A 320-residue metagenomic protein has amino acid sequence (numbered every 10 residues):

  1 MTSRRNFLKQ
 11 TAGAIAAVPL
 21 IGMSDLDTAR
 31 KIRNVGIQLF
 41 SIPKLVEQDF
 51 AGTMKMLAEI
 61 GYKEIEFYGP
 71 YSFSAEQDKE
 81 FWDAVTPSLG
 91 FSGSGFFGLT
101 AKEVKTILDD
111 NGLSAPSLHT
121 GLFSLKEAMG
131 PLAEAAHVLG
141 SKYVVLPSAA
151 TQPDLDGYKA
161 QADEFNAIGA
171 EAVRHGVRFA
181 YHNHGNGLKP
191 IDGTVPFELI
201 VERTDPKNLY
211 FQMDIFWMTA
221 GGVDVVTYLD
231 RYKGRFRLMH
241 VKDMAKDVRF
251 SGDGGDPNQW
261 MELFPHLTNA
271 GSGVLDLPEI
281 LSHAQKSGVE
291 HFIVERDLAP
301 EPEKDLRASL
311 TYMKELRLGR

Functional and structural regions predicted by a protein language model:
T2-Y143, T311-R320: N-terminal pre-domain/capping segments
T11-G13, V18-P19, S94, N111-Y210 (+1 more regions): Active-site acidic/histidine proton-transfer and metal-coordination neighborhood in alpha/beta enzyme cores
R33-Q38, I65-F67, A115-T120, V144-L146 (+4 more regions): Hydrophobic faces of well-ordered beta-strands that scaffold small-molecule active sites in alpha/beta enzyme cores
I42-Q48, G69-Q77, S92-G98, G121-A128 (+6 more regions): Acidic-and-aromatic substrate-binding clefts and catalytic sites of carbohydrate-active enzymes
G52, M56, L99-T106, G130-V138 (+7 more regions): Alpha-helical scaffolding segments of alpha/beta enzyme cores, especially the outer helices of TIM-barrel or partial
A172-G271: Acidic/histidine-rich catalytic cores of soluble enzymes
S272-Q285: A short, acidic, amphipathic alpha-helical segment used as a generic capping/interface helix at domain edges
F292-E315: C-terminal/domain-terminus segments
